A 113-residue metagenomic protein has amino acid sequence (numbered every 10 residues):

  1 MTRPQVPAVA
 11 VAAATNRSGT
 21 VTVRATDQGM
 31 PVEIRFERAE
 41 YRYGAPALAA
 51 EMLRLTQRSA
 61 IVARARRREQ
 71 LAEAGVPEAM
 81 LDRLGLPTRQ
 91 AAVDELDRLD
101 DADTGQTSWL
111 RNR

Functional and structural regions predicted by a protein language model:
M1-T22, F36-R113: Acidic, negatively charged sequence signal that fires either on conserved catalytic/metal-binding carboxylates
A25-T26: Short, acidic, Ser/Thr-enriched surface-loop or helix-capping motifs
